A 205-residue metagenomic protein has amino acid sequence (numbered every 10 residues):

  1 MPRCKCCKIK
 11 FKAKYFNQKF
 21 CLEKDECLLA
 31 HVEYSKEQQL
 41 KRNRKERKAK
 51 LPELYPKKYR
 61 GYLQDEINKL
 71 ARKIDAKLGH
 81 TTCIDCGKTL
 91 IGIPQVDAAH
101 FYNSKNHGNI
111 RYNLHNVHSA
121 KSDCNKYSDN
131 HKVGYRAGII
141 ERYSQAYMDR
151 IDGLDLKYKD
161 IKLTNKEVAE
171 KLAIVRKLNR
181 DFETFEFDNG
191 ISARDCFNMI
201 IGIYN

Functional and structural regions predicted by a protein language model:
M1-E66, I161-N205: A boundary/linker detector
M1-R3, K14-N17, E23, I74-T81 (+1 more regions): Short metal-coordination and nucleic-acid-contact micro-motifs, chiefly zinc-binding Cys/His arrays
R3, F20, E26, T82-I84 (+2 more regions): The −1 position to Zn-ligating cysteines in a subset of zinc-ribbon hairpins
K5-A13, Q64-A76, S104-R111: Short, intrinsically disordered, charge-biased short linear motifs at domain edges
F16-C21, V32-L40, P94-N103, K132-G138: Short cysteine/histidine-rich zinc-coordinating motifs and their immediately flanking basic loops
D25-E33, K88-I91, N116-S144: Short Cys/His-centered divalent metal-binding micro-motifs
E53-D85: Ligand/cofactor pocket segment of small-molecule handling proteins
T82-V117: Histidine-centered nuclease catalytic patch
